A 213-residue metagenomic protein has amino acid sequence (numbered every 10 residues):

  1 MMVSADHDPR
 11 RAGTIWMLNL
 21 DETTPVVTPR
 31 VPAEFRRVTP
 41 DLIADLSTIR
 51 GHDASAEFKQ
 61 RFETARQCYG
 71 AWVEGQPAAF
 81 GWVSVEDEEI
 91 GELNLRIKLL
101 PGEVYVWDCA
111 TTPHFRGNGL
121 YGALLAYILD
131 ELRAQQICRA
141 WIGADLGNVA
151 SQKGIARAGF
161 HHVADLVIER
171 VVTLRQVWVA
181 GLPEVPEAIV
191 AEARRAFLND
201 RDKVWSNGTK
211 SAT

Functional and structural regions predicted by a protein language model:
M1-F58: Acyl-donor-binding surface of acyltransferase catalytic domains
G13-M17, H161-Q176: Conserved catalytic-core motifs of GNAT/GCN5-like acyltransferases
E57-Q60, T64-C68, W72-V104: Conserved acyl-donor/pantetheine-binding loop and adjacent beta-alpha core of acyl/acetyltransferases and related
T112-A123, Q135, G147-V149: Conserved glycine-rich acetyl-CoA-binding loop
L132-A144: Conserved GNAT acetyl-CoA-binding A-motif
L146-A164: Conserved active-site alpha-helix within GNAT-family acetyltransferase domains
R157, E169-T213: Charge-rich, low-complexity intrinsically disordered segments
